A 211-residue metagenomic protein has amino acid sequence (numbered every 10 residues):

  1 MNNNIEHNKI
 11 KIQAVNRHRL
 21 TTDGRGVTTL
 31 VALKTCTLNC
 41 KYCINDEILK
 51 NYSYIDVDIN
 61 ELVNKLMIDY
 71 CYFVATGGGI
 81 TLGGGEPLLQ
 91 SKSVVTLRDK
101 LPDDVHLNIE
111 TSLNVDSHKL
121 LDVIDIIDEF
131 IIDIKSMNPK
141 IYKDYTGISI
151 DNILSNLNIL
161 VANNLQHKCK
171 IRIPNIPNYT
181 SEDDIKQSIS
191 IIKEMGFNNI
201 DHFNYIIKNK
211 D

Functional and structural regions predicted by a protein language model:
M1-E47: Flexible, acidic/Gly-rich N-terminal and inter-domain linker regions that tether and position cofactor-handling modules
I10-Q13, V27, V31, N45-I126: Conserved Radical SAM active-site core
T29, I80, L107-I109, F130-I132 (+2 more regions): Hydrophobic faces of well-ordered beta-strands that scaffold small-molecule active sites in alpha/beta enzyme cores
R98-D99, D104, T180-I200: Short, electropositive alpha-helical surface patch
I124-M137, F197-I206: Non-cysteine beta-strand/loop elements that form the S-adenosyl-L-methionine
Y145-N163: Glycine-rich S-adenosyl-L-methionine
L157-D184, S188: Conserved strand-turn element in the central/C-terminal portion of the radical SAM core barrel that lines
P177-T180, N199-D211: Flexible glycine/acidic-rich beta-alpha junction loops that bind and position SAM and/or redox cofactors in anaerobic
